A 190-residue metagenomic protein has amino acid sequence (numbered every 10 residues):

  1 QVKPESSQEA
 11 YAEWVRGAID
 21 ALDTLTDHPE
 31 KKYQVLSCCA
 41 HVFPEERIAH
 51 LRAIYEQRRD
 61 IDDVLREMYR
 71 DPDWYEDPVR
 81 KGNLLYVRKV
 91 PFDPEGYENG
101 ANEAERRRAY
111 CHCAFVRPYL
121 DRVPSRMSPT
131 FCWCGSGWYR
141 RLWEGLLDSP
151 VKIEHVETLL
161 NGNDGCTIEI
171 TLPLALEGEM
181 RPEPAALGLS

Functional and structural regions predicted by a protein language model:
Q1-S128, K152, T158-G162, P173-S190: N-terminal accessory segment detector
C111-C113, C132-G135, C166: Disulfide-bonded cysteines in secreted/extracellular proteins and peptides
C132-V156: Conserved short secondary-structure elements within globular domains
T167-T171: Short C-terminal beta-strand
